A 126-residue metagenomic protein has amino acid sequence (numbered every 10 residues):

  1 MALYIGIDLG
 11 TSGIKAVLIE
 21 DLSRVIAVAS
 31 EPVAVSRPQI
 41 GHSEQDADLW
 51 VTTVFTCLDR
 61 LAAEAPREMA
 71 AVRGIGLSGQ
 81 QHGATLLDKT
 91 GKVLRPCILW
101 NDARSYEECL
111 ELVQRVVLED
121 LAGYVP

Functional and structural regions predicted by a protein language model:
L3, D48, A63-P66: Intrinsic disorder/low-complexity segments
Y4, L9-A47, K92-W100: Short glycine-rich, Thr/Ser-proximal phosphate-binding strand/loop in the N-terminal lobe of ATP-dependent enzymes
L49, T53: Charged catalytic carboxylate motif
T56-P126: Glycine-rich phosphate-binding/catalytic subdomain of phosphoryl-transfer and nucleotide/sugar-phosphate-processing
